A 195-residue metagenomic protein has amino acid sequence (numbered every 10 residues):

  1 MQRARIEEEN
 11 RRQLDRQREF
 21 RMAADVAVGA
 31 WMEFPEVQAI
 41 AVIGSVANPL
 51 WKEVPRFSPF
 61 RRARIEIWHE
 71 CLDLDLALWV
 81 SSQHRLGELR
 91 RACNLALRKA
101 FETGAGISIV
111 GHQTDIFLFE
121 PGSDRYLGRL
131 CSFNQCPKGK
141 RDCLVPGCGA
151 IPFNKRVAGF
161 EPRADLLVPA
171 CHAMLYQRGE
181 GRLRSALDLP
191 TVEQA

Functional and structural regions predicted by a protein language model:
M1-C71, W79-A195: Catalytic core of pol beta-like nucleotidyltransferases
D75: Cell-envelope/extracellular polymer assembly enzymes that use nucleotide-activated donors
